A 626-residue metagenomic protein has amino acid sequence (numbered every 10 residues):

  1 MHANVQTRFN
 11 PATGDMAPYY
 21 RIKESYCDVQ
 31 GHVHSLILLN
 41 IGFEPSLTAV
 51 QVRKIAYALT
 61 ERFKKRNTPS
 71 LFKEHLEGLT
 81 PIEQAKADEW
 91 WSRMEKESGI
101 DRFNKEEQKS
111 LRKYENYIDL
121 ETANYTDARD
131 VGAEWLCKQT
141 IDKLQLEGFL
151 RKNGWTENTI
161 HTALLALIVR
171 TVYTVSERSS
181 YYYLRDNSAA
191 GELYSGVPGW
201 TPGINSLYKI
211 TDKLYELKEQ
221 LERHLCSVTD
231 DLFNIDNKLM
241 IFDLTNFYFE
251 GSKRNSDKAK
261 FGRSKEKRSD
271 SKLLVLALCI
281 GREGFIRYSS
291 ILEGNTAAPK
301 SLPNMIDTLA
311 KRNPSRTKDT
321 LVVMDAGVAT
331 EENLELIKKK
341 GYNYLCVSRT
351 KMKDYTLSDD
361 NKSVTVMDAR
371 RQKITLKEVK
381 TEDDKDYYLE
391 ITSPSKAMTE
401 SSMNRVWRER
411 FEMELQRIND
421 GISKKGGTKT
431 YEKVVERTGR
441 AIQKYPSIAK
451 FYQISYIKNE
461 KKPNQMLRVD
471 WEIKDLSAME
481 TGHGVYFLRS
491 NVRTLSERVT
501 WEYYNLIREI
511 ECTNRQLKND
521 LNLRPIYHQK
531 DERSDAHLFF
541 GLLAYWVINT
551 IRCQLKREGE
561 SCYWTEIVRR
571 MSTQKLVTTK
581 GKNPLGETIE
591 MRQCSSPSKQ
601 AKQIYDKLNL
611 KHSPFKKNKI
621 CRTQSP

Functional and structural regions predicted by a protein language model:
H2-T7, A12, Y19, Q30-L36 (+6 more regions): Anion-binding and metal-coordination hotspots
N4-R62: Short, surface-exposed polybasic/aromatic micro-patch for ligand or macromolecular engagement
F43, T48, F63-T68, F72 (+6 more regions): Poly-acidic low-complexity segments
K54, A58-N153: Accessory, often N-terminal, substrate/partner-engagement and coupling regions that sit outside the core NTP/cofactor
